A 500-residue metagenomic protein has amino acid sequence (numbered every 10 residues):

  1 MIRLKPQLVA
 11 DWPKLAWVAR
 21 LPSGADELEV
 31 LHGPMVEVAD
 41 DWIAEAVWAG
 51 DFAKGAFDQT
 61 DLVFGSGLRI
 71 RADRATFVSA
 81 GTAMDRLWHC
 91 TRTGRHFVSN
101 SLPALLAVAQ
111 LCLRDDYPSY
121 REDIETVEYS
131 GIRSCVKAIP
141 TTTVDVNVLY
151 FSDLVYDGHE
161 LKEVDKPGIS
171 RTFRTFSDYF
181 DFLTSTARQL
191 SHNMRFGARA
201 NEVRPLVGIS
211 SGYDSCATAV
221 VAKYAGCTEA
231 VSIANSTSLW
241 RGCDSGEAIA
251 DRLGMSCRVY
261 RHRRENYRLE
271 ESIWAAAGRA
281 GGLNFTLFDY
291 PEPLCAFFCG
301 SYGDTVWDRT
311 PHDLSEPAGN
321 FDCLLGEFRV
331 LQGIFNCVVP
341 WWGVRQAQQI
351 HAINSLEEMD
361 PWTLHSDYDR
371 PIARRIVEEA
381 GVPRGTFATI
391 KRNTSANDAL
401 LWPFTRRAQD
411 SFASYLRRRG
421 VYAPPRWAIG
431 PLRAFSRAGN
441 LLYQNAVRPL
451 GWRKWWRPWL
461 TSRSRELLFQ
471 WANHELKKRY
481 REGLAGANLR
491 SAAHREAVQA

Functional and structural regions predicted by a protein language model:
M1-E265: Cysteine-centered catalytic environments shared across enzyme families
T76, I169-A380, R384, T394-R406 (+2 more regions): ATP-dependent adenylate-handling active sites, centered on carboxylate activation for C-N bond formation
D116, T386-A388: Alpha-helical transmembrane segments and their immediate juxtamembrane flanks in integral membrane proteins
D367, T386, S411-A413: Charged/polar, low-hydrophobicity segments characteristic of intrinsically disordered regions and flexible loops
T389-N393: Short, glycine/acidic-rich hinge or "gate" loops at secondary-structure transitions that mediate conformational
P403-P431: Long, continuous compositionally biased terminal/linker segments
Y422-P458, S462-R465: Carbohydrate-active enzyme catalytic cores, enriched for enzymes that act on polyanionic acidic polysaccharides
